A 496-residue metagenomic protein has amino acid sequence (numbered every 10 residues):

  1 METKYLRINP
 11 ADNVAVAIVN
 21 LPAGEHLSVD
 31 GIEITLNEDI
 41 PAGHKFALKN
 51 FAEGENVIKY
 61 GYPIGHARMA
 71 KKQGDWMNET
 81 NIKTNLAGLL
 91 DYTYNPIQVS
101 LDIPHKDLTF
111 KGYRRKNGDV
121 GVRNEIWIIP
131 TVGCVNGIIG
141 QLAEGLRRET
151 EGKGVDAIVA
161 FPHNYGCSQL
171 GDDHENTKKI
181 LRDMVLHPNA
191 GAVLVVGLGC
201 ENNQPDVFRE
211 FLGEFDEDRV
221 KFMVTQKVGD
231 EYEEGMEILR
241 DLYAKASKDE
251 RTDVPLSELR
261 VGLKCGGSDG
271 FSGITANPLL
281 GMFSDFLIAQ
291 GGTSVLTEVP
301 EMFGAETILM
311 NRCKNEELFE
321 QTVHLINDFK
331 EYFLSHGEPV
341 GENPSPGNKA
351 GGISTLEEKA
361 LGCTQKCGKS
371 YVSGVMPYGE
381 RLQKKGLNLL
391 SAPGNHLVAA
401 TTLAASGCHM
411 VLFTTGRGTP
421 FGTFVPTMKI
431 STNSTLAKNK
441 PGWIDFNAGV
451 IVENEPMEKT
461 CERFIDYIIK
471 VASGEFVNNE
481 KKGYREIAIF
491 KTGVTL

Functional and structural regions predicted by a protein language model:
M1-M410, R417-L496: Metallocofactor- and cofactor-centric catalytic cores in central/energy metabolism, strongly enriched
